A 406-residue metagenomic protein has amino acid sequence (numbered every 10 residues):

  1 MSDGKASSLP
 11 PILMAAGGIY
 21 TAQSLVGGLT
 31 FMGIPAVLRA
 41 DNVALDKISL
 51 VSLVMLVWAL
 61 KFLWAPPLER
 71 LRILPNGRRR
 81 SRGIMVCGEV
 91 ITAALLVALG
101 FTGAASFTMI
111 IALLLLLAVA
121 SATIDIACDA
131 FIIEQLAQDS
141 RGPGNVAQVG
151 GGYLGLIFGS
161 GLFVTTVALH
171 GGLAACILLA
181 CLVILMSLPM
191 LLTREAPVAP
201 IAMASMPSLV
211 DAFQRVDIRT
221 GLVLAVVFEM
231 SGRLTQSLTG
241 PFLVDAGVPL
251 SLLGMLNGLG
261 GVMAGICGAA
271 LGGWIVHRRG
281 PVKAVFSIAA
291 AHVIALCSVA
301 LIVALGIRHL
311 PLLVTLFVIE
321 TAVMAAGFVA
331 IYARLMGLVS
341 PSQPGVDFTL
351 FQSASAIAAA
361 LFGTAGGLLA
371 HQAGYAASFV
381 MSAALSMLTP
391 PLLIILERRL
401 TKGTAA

Functional and structural regions predicted by a protein language model:
S2-L9, E195-L222: Juxtamembrane intracellular "pre-TM" segments in multi-pass secondary transporters
D3-W58, R219-L224, F228-L243, G254: Helix-loop boundary and gating motifs at the non-cytosolic
V57-W64, L256-H277, I288, A295: Transmembrane alpha-helices of Major Facilitator/SLC transporters
K61, P143-G161, A354-F362: Glycine-rich segments within core transmembrane alpha-helices of 12-TM secondary carriers
K61-G77, C267-V282, A370-H371: Helix-to-loop junctions at the C-terminal end of transmembrane segments in multipass secondary transporters
V86-A104, A291-R308: C-terminal ends and interior cores of transmembrane alpha-helices in multi-pass membrane transporters/permeases
C87, T92-A93, A174-L191, F379-I395: Symmetry-related core transmembrane helices of the 12-TM Major Facilitator Superfamily/SLC fold
K283-I331: C-terminal transmembrane helical hairpin of 12-TM major facilitator-type secondary transporters
